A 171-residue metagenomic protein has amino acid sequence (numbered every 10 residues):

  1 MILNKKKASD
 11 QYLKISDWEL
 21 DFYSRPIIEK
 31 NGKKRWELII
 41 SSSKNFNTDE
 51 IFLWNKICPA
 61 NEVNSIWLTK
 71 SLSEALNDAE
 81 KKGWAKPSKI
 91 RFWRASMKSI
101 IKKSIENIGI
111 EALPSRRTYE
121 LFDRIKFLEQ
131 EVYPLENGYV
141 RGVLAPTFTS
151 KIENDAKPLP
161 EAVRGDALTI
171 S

Functional and structural regions predicted by a protein language model:
M1-I2, D49-W54: A broad, low-specificity signal for short, low-complexity segments enriched in glycine/proline and polar/charged
I2-K14, A79-S88, A95-S171: Globin-like tetrapyrrole-binding proteins
N4-T48: An active-site-proximal beta-strand-loop segment
L38-I40, L72, I101: Long, contiguous hydrophobic alpha-helical segments, chiefly transmembrane helices and signal peptides
S43-I51, E80-G83: Intrinsically disordered, low-complexity coil segments
L53-K70: Glycine-rich phosphate-binding "P-loop"
S65-K89: Short, basic/hydrophobic alpha-helical segments
